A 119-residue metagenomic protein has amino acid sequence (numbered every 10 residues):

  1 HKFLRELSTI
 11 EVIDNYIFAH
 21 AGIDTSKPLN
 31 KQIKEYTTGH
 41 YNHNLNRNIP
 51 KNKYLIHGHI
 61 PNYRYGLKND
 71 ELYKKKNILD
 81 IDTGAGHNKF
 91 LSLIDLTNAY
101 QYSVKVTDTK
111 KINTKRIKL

Functional and structural regions predicted by a protein language model:
H1-F90, L96-Y102, V106-T107: Acidic, His/Gly-enriched loop-helix segments that form or flank divalent-metal centers in metallo-dependent hydrolases
N88-S92, I112-R116: Short, charged, surface-exposed secondary-structure boundary motifs
K105, K115-L119: Charge-biased C-terminal accessory regions appended to nucleic-acid-, cytoskeletal NTPase
